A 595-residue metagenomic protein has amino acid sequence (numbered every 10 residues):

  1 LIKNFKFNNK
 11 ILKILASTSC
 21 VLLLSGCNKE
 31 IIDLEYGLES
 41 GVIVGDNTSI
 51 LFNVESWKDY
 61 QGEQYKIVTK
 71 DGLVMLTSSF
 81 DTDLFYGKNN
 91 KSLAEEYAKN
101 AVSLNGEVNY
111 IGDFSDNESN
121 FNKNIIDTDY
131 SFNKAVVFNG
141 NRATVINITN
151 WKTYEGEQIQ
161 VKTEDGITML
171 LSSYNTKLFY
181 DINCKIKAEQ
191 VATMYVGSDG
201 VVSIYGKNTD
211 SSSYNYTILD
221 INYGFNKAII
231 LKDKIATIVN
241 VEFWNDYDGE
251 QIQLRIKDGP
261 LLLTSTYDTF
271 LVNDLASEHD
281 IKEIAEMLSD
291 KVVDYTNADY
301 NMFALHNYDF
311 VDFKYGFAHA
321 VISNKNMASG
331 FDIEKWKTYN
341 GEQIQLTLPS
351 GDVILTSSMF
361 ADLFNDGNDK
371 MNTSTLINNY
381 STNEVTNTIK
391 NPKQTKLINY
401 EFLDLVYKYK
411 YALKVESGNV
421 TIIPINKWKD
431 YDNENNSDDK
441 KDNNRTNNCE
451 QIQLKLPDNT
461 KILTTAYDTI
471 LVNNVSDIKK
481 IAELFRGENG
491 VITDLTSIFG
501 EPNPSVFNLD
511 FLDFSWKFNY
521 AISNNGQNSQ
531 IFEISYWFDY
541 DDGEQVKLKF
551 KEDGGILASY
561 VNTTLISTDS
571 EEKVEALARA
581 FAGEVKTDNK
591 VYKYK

Functional and structural regions predicted by a protein language model:
I2-L15: Bacterial N-terminal signal peptides that target proteins for export
A16-V21: Hydrophobic helical h-region of N-terminal Sec-dependent signal peptides in bacterial secretory/periplasmic proteins
L24-G26: C-terminal motif of bacterial Sec signal peptides marking the signal peptidase cleavage site
N28-E30: Bacterial signal peptide processing site
D33, G37, D46-N47, N53-E55 (+60 more regions): Polar/charged low-complexity regions in secreted precursors and cytosolic/nuclear IDRs
L170-L171, L262-T264, V321, T356 (+2 more regions): A structural signal for the beta-strand cores of small, secreted beta-rich domains
M371, N378, N433-R445: Ser/Thr/Gly/Pro-rich low-complexity, disordered linker/stalk segments of secreted and cell-surface proteins
A582-G583, T587-Y594: Short, low-complexity, Pro/Ser/Thr/Gly-rich segments in the mature regions of secreted, periplasmic
